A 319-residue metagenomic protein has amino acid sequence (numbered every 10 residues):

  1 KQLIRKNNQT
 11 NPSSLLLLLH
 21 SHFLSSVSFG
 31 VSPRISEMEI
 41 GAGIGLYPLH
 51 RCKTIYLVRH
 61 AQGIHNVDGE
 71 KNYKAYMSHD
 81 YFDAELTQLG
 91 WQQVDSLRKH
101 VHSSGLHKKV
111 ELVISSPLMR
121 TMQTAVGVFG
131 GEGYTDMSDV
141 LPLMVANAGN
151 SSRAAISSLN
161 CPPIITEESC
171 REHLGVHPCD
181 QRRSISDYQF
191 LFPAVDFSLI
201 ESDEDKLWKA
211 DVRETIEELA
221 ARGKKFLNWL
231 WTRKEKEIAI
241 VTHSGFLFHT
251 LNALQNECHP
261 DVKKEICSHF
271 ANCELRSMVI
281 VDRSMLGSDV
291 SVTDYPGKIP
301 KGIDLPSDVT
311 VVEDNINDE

Functional and structural regions predicted by a protein language model:
K1-S28: Intrinsically disordered, low-complexity basic segments at termini and long loops, enriched in Pro/Gly and/or Arg/Ser
L19-I55, I64-Y73, Y134-I156, E172-A194 (+1 more regions): Acidic, low-complexity terminal tails and accessory targeting/binding regions of phosphate-metabolizing enzymes
G30-C161, I165-T166, S186-L191, I216-G223: Active-site-proximal alpha-helix that buttresses catalytic centers in soluble enzyme cores
T54-V58, I114, K236-F246, T250: Beta-strand elements within well-structured catalytic alpha/beta cores of enzymes that handle phosphate/sulfate esters
M77-A84, R171-V176, D203-A220: Surface-exposed cleft-lining segments at the edges of enzyme active sites
S104-K108, L230-K236: Glycine-rich phosphate-binding loop signature in dinucleotide/nucleotide-binding domains
C170, S186-Q189, P193-A210: Histidine/lysine/aspartate-rich catalytic loop segments that bind and position anionic ligands
L219-R233: A short, acidic, amphipathic alpha-helical segment used as a generic capping/interface helix at domain edges
